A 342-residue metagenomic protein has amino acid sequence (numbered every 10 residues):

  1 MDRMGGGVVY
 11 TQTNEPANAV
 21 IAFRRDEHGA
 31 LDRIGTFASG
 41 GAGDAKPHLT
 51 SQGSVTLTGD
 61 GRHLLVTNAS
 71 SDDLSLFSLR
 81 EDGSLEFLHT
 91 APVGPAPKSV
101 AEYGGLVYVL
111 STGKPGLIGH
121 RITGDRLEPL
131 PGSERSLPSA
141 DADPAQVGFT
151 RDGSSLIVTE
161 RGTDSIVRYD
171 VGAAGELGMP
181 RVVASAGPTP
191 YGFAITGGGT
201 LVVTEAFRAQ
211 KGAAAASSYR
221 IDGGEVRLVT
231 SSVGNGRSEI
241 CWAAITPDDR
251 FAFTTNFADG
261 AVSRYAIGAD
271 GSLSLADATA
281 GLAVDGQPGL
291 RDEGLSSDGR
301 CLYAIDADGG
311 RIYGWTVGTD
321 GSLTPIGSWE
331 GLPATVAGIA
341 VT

Functional and structural regions predicted by a protein language model:
D2-M4, G40-D60, A91-L106, S136-S155 (+5 more regions): Beta-rich, blade/repeat-based domains predominating in secreted/periplasmic proteins but also intracellular
T11, V66, V109, V158 (+3 more regions): Residue position within the beta-strands of beta-propeller blades
N14-E15, R25, A69, L79 (+10 more regions): Short loop/turn segments immediately following the C-termini of beta-strands
A17-I21, D73-S75, G116-I118, S165-R168 (+3 more regions): Structural motif
A22-L31, F77-G83, G119-E128, Y169-E176 (+3 more regions): Short loop/turn segments immediately following beta-strands, especially the blade-tip and inter-blade linker loops
I34-K46, G83-A91, L130-L137, G178-A184 (+3 more regions): A short beta-strand motif characteristic of beta-propeller blades
V109-R121, E128-A174, G178-G192: Aromatic- and glycine-enriched pocket-lining scaffold segments that form the walls of small-molecule binding clefts
A307-T342: Blade-level signature of beta-propeller repeat domains, shared across WD40, Kelch, NHL, RCC1 and BNR/Asp-box propellers
